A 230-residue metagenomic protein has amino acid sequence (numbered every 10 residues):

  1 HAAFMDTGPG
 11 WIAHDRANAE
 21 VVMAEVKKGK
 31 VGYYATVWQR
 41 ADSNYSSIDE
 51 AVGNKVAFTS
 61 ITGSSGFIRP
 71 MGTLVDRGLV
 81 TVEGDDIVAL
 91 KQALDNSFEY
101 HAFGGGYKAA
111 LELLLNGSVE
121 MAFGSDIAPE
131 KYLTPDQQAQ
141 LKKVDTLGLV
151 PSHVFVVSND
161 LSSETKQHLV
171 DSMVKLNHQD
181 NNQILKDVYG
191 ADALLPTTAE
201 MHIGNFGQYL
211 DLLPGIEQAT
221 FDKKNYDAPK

Functional and structural regions predicted by a protein language model:
H1, N18-E20, V52-N54, S118-V119: Loop/turn elements at helix/coil->beta-strand transitions in domains of secreted/extracellular proteins
F4-A17, P70-D76, L111-Q140, L149: A ligand-binding cleft/hinge motif common to bilobed small-molecule-binding domains
P9-W11, N44-Y45, I61-S65, K108 (+2 more regions): Solvent-exposed loop/turn segments at secondary-structure junctions within structured extracellular/periplasmic domains
N18-G29, V144-D145: A structural signal for short loop-to-beta-strand junctions that line the ligand-binding cleft of periplasmic/secreted
V26-L111, N116, Q183: Bilobed "Venus flytrap"/periplasmic-binding protein-like clamshell domains and structurally analogous long
G32, G53, Q138, V150-S152: Extracytoplasmic
Y34-Y45, V150-T165: A bilobed periplasmic-binding-protein/Venus flytrap-type ligand-binding module shared by bacterial periplasmic
V156-V157, L161-K230: An extracytoplasmic/periplasmic, membrane-proximal ligand-sensing/linker region
